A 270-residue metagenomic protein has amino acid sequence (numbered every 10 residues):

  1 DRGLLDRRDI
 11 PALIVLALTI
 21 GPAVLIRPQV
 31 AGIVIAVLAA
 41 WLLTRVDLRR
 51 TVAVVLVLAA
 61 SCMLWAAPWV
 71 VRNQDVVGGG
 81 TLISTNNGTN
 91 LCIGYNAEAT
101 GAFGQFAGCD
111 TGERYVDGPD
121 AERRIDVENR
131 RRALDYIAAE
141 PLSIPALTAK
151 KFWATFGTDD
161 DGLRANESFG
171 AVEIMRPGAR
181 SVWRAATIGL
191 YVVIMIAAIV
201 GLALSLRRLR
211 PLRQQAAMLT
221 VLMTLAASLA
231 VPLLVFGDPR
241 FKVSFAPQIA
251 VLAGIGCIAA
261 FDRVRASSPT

Functional and structural regions predicted by a protein language model:
D1-L4, I14-T19, I35-L43, M195-L206 (+2 more regions): Transmembrane alpha-helical segments
R2-R8, I33-M63, R263-V264: Perimembrane helix-loop-helix junctions
A12-R27, L38, L58-L64: Membrane-interface alpha helices of multi-pass inner-membrane proteins
P22-V24, A67-V71, A203-S205, T224-P239: Transmembrane-helix signature of polytopic, lipid-linked glycan biosynthesis machinery
V24-I33, V77, P232-A246: Membrane-interface catalytic loops of GT-C/OST-like multi-pass glycosylation enzymes that act
A60-Q74: Transmembrane signal-anchor helices characteristic of membrane glycosylation enzymes that use polyprenol
L82-E167: Membrane-proximal stem/loop segments at transmembrane-domain junctions that anchor or position
I144-V221: Membrane-interface anchor segments at the N-terminal boundary of transmembrane helices in multi-pass membrane enzymes
